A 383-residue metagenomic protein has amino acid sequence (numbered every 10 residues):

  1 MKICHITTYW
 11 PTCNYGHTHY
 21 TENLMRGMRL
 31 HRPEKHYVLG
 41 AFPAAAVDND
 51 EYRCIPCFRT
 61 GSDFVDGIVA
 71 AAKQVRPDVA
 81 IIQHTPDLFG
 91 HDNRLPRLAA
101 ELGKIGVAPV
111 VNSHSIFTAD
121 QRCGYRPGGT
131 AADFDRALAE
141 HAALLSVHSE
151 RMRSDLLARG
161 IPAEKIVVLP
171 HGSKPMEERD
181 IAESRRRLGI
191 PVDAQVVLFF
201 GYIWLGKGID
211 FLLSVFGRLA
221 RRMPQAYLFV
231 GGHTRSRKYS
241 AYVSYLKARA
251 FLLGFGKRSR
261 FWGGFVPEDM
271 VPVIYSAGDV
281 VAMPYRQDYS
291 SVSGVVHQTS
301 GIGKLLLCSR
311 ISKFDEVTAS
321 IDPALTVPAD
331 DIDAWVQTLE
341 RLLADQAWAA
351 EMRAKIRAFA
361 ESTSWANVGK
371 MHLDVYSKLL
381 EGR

Functional and structural regions predicted by a protein language model:
C4, P191-K207, L213-F216, F229: Conserved donor-binding/catalytic core segment of Leloir-type glycosyltransferases
K104, P127-L144: Membrane-proximal helix-turn-helix segments that form the acceptor-binding/catalytic region of lipid-linked
A143, V273-S290, K304: Acidic donor-binding loop of glycosyltransferase active sites
R151, G172: Carbohydrate-associated surface elements
E178-I190, Y245-L246: A short helix/loop element that forms part of the nucleotide-sugar donor recognition site in Leloir-type
V243-F265: Nucleotide-activated donor-binding/catalytic signature segment of Leloir-type glycosyltransferases, i.e., the conserved
S320, A324-I332, E340-Q346: Conserved acidic donor-binding segment of nucleotide-sugar-dependent glycosyltransferases
R341, W348-S362, D374: A short, well-ordered alpha-helix in the C-terminal region of glycosyltransferases
